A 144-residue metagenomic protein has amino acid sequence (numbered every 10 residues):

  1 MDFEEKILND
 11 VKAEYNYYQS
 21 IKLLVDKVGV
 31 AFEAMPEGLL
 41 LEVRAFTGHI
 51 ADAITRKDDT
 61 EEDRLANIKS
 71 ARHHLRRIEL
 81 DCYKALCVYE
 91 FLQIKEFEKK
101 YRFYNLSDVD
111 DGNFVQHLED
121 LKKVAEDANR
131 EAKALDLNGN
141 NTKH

Functional and structural regions predicted by a protein language model:
M1-K57: Leu/Val/Ala/Ile-rich N-terminal alpha-helices, chiefly Sec-type signal peptides and the beginnings
D2-E14, Y18, R102-N105, V109-G112 (+1 more regions): Basic, amphipathic N-terminal segments
K12, Q19, E37, L41-R44 (+3 more regions): Generic structural signal for well-ordered, non-transmembrane alpha-helical segments in soluble/cytosolic regions
V28-M35, D58-E62, R130-T142: Charged, low-complexity interaction regions
C87-Y101: Disulfide-bonded cysteine-rich modules in secreted/extracellular proteins, activating on the conserved Cys frameworks
S107-H144: Membrane-proximal, non-transmembrane alpha-helical segments
